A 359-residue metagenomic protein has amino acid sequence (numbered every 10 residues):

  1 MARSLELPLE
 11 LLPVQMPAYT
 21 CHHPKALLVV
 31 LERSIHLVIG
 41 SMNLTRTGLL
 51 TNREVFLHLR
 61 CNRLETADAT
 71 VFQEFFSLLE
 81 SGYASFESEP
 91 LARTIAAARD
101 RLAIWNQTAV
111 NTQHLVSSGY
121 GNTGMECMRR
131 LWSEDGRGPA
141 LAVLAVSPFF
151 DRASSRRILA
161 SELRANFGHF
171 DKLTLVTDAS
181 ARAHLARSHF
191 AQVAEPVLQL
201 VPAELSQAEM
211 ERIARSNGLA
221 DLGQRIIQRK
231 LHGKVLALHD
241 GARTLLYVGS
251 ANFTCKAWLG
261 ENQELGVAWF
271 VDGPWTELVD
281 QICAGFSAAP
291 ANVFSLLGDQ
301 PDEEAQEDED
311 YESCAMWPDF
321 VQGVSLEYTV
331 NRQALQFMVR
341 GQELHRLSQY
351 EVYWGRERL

Functional and structural regions predicted by a protein language model:
M1-L359: PLD/PLD-like phosphodiesterase catalytic module centered on the HKD motif
